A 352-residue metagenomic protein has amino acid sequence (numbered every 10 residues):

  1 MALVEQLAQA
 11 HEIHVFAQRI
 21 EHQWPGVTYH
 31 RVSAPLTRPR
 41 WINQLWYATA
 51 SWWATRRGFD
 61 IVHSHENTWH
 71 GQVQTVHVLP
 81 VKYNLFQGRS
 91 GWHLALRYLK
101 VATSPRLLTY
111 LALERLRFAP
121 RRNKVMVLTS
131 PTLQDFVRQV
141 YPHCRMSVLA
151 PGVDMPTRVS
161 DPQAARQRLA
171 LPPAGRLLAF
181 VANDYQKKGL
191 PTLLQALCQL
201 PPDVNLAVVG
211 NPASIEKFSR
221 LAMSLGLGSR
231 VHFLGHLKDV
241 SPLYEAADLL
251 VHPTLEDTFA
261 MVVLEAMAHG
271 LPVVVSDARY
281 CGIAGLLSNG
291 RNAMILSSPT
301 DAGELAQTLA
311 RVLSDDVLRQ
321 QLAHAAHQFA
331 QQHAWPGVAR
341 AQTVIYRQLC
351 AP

Functional and structural regions predicted by a protein language model:
M1-A2, R176-Q199, A213-E216: A conserved mid-protein helix/loop that constitutes part of the nucleotide-sugar donor-binding site
T103-T129: Membrane-proximal helix-turn-helix segments that form the acceptor-binding/catalytic region of lipid-linked
T132, G152: Carbohydrate-associated surface elements
V159-L171, L318: A short helix/loop element that forms part of the nucleotide-sugar donor recognition site in Leloir-type
Q167, R311, L318-Q332, V344: A short, well-ordered alpha-helix in the C-terminal region of glycosyltransferases
H236, L255: Aromatic "clamp/platform" in nucleotide-sugar-dependent glycosyltransferases that forms part of the donor/acceptor
P272-G282: Short hydrophobic beta-strand element within catalytic cores of glycosyltransferases and related nucleotide-activated
A284-A310, V317-L318: Change "using UDP/GDP/dTDP sugars" to "using nucleotide sugars
